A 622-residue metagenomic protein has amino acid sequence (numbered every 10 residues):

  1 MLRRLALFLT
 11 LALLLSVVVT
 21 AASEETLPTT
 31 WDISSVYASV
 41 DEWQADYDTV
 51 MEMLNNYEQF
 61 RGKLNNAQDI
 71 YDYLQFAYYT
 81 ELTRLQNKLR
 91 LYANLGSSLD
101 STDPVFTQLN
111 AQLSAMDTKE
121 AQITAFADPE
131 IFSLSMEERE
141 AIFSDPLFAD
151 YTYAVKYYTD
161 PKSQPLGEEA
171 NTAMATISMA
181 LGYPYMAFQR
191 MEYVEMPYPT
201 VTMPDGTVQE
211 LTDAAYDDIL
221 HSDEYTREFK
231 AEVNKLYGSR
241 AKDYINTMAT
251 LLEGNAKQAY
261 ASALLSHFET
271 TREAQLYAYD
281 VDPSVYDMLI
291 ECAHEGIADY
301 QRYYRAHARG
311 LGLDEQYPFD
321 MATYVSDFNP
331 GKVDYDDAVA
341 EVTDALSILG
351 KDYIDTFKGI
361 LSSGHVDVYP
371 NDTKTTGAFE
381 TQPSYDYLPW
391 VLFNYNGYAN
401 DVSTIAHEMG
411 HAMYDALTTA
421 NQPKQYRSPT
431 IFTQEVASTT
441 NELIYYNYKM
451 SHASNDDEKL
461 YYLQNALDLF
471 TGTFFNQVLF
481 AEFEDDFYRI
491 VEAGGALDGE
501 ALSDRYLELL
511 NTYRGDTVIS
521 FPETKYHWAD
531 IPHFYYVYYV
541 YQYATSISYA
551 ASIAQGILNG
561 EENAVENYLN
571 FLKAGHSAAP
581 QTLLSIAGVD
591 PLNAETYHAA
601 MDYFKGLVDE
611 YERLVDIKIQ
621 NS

Functional and structural regions predicted by a protein language model:
M1-L5: Positively charged n-region of N-terminal signal peptides that target proteins for export
L15-E24: Sec-dependent signal peptide cleavage junction
S23-F328, L614-Q620: A well-structured
E25, S34-A38, A127, Y153-D160 (+6 more regions): C-terminal, non-catalytic "cap/extension" segments appended to globular domains
H267, N396-A416, S438, L443 (+1 more regions): Active-site recognition of the HExxH zinc-binding catalytic motif
G331-V333, D386-A406: Short pre-active-site segment immediately N-terminal to the catalytic Zn-binding motif
G331-V333, V366-Y387: Catalytic zinc-binding patch centered on the HExxH motif and its immediate surroundings that defines zinc-dependent
S428-E458, A466-D468, G472, S546: Post-HExxH zinc-binding segment in Zn-dependent metallohydrolases
